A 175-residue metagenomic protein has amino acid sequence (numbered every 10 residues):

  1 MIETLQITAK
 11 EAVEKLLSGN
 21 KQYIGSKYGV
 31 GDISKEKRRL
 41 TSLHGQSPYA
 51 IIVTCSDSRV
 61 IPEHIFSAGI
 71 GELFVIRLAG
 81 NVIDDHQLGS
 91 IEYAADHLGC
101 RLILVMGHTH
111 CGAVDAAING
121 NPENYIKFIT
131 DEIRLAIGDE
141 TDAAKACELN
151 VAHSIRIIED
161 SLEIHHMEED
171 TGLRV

Functional and structural regions predicted by a protein language model:
M1-G45, G71, N81-G89, Y93-L98 (+1 more regions): Divalent-metal-activated hydrolytic enzyme cores
M1-T4, E11, A50, P62-F66: Terminal alpha-helical anchor/extension segments at protein ends
L16, I52, I76, V105: Divalent metal-coordination and catalytic microenvironments
S47-I51, C55: Glycine/small-residue-rich phosphate/adenosyl-binding loop
T54-R59, A79-V82: Short glycine-enriched loops at secondary-structure junctions
S67-V75: Short helix-loop-beta junction
R101: Short acidic/polar active-site loop segments enriched in Thr and Asp
M106-H110: Histidine-centered catalytic micro-motifs
